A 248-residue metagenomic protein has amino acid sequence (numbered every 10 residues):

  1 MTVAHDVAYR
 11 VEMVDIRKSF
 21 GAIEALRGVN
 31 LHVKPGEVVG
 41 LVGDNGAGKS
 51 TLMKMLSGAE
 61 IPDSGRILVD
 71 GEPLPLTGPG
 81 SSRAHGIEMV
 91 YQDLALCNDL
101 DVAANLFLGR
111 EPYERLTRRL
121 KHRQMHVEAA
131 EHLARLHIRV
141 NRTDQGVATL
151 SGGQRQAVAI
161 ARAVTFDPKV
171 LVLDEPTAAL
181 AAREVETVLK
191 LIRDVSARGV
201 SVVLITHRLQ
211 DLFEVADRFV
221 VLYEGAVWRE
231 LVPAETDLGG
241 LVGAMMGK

Functional and structural regions predicted by a protein language model:
T2-K248: Glycine-rich phosphate-binding loops of nucleotide-dependent enzymes
